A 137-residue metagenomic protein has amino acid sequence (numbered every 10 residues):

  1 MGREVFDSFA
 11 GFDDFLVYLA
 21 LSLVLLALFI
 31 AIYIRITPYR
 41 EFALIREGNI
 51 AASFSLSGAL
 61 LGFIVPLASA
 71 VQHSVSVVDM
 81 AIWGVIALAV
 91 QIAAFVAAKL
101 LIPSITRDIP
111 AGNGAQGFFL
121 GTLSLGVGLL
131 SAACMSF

Functional and structural regions predicted by a protein language model:
M1-F12: Short, strongly hydrophobic alpha-helical membrane anchors
L16-A20, M80-V85, F118-F119: Hydrophobic alpha-helical transmembrane segments
I30-L44, A94-D108: C-terminal ends of transmembrane helices
L44-S57: Loop-to-helix transition at the N-terminal end of transmembrane alpha-helices
A59-V71, T122-F137: Hydrophobic alpha-helical transmembrane segments in multi-pass integral membrane proteins
A68-V96: Short alpha-helical packing/oligomerization segments
L88-A97, G121-L130: Mid-bilayer segments of alpha-helical transmembrane spans in multi-pass integral membrane proteins that mediate
S104-S124: Interfacial loop-to-transmembrane junctions
